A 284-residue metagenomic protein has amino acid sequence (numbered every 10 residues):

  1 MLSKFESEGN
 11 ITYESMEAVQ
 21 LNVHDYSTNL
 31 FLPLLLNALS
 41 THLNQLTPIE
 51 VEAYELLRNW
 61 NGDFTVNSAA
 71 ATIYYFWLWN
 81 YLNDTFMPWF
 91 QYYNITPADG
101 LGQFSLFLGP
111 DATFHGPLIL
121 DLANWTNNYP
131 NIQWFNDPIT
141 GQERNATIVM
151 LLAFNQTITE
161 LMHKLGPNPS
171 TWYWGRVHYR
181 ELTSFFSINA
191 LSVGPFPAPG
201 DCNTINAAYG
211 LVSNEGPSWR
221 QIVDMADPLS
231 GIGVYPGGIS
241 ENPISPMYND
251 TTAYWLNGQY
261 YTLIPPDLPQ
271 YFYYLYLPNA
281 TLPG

Functional and structural regions predicted by a protein language model:
L2-G284: C-terminal/peripheral segments of proteins
